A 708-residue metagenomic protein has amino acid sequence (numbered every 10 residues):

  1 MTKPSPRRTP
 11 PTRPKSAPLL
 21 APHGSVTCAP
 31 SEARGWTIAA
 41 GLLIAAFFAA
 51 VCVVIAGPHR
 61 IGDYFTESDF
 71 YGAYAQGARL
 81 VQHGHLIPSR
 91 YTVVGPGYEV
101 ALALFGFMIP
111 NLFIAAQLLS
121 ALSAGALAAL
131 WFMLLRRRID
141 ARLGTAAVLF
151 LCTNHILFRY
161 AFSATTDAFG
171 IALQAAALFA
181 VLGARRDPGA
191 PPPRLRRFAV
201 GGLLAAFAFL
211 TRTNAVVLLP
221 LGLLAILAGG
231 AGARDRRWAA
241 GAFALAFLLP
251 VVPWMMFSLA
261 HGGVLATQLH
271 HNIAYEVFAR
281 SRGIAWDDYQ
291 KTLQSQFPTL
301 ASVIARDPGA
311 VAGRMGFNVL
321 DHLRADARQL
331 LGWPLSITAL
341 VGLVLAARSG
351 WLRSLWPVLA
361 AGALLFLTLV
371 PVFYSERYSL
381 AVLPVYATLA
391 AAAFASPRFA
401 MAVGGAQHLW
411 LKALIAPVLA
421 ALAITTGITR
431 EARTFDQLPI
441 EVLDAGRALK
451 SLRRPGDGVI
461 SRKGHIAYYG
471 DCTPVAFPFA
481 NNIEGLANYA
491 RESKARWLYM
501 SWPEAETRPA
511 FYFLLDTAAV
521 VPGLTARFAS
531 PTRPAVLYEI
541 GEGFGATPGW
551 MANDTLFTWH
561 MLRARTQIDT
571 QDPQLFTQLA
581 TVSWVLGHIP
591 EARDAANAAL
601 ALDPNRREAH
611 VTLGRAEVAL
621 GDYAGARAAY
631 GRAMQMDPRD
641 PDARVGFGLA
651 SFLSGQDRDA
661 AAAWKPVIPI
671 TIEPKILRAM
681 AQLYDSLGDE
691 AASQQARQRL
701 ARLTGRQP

Functional and structural regions predicted by a protein language model:
M1-K15, P30, G427, L443-G464 (+3 more regions): C-terminal luminal/periplasmic domains and tails of membrane-associated envelope-modifying transferases
P30, L227, G313-L352, A363: Hydrophobic, aromatic-rich transmembrane alpha-helices and their immediate juxtamembrane boundary segments
A40-I44, R142, L195-L203, L219-L224 (+3 more regions): Signature aromatic-anchored transmembrane alpha helix within multi-pass, membrane-resident enzymes that catalyze glycan
L42, I114-A115, W131-T153, I171-A172 (+3 more regions): Transmembrane-helix signature of polytopic, membrane-embedded enzymes that assemble or transfer cell-envelope glycans
F47-G57, F373, A393-S396, W410-P439 (+2 more regions): Transmembrane alpha-helical segments
V53-V54, A240-N318, H322, G332: Membrane-lumen/periplasm interface segments of specific transmembrane helices in polyprenyl phosphate-linked
V94, I156, F162-F169, S375: Short acidic/glycine- and proline-prone juxtamembrane loop motifs at membrane-interface regions of multi-pass membrane
L118-I139, A176, V341-V344: Transmembrane-helix motifs of polytopic, lipid-linked glycan transferases
